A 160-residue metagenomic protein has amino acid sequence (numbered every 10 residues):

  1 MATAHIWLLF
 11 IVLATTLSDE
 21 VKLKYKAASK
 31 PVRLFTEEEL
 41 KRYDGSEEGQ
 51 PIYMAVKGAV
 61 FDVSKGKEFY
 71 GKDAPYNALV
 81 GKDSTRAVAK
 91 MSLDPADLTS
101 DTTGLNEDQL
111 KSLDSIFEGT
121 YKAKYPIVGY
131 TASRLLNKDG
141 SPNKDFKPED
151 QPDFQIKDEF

Functional and structural regions predicted by a protein language model:
A2-F160: Histidine-anchored, small-residue-rich loop motif
